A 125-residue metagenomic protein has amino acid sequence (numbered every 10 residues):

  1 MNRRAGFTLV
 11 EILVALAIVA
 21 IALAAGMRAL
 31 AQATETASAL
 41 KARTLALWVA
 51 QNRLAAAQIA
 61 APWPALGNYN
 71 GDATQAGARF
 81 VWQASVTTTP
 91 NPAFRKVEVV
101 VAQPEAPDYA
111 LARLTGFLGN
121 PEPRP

Functional and structural regions predicted by a protein language model:
M1-R4: Positively charged n-region of N-terminal signal peptides that target proteins for export
F7, L13-I18, L30-P125: Flexible, low-complexity segments enriched in proline/glycine/serine and punctuated by aromatic residues
